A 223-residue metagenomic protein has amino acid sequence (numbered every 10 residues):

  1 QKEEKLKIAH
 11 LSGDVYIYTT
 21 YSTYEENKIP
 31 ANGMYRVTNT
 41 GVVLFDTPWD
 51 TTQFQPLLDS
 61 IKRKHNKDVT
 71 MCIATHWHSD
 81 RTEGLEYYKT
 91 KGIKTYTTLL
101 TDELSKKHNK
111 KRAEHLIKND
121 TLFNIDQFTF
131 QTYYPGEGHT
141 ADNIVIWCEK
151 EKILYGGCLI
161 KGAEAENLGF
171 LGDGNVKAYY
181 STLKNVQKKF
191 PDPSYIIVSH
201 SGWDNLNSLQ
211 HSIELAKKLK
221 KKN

Functional and structural regions predicted by a protein language model:
Q1-K5, K221-K222: Sec-dependent signal peptide cleavage junction
E3-L6, H10-L11, Y96-G136, T140-A141 (+2 more regions): Metallo-beta-lactamase
H10-L57, V145-C158: Conserved beta-strand hairpin/beta-sheet module of binuclear metal-dependent hydrolase folds, prominently
D14, R36, D46, I61 (+8 more regions): Divalent metal-coordination and catalytic microenvironments
N39-V43, T52-Y96, D192: Active-site metal-binding motif and surrounding structural segment of the metallo-beta-lactamase
G41-V42, W49-D50, P135-E137, D142-H211: Metallo-beta-lactamase
V43-T47, T70-A74, Q131-T132, I197: Short catalytic-loop micro-motif centered on adjacent basic/acidic residues
L206-N223: Short, electropositive alpha-helical surface patch
